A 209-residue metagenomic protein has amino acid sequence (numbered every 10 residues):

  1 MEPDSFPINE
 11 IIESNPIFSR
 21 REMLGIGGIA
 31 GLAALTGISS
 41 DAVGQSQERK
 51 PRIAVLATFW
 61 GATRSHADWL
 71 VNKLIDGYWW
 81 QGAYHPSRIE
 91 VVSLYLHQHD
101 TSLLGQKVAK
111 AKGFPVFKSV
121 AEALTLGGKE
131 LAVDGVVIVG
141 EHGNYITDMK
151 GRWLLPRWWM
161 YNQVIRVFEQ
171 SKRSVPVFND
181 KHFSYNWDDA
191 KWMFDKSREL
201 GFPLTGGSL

Functional and structural regions predicted by a protein language model:
M1-F18: N-terminal secretory signal peptides
F18-L35: N-terminal export leaders
G44-A111: N-terminal Rossmann-like dinucleotide-binding module
K50-P51, L56-F59, W69, K73-G77 (+6 more regions): Extended, composition-driven regions rather than compact fold-specific motifs
K112-V133, V139-I146, M160: A structured beta-alpha segment of the ubiquitous adenosine-cofactor-binding alpha/beta core
V136, E141-S208: Beta-strand-loop-alpha-helix segment that lines the small-molecule cofactor/substrate pocket of alpha/beta enzymes
